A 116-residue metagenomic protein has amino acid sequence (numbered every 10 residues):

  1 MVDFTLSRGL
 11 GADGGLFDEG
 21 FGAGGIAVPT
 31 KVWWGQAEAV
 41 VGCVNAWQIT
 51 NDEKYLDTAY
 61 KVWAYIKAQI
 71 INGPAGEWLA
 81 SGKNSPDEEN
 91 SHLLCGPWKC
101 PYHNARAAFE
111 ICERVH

Functional and structural regions predicted by a protein language model:
M1-H116: Glycan-recognition and catalytic cores of secretory/periplasmic carbohydrate-active enzymes
